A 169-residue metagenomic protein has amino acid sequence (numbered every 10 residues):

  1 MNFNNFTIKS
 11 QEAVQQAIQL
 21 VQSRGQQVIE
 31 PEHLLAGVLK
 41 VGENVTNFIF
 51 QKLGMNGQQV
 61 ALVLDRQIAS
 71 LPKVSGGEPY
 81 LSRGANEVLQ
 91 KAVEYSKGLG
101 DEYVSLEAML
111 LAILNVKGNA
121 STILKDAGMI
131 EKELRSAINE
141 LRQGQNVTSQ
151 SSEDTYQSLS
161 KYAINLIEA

Functional and structural regions predicted by a protein language model:
M1-A169: Histone-fold recognition with a strong bias for associated Lys/Arg-rich disordered tails
